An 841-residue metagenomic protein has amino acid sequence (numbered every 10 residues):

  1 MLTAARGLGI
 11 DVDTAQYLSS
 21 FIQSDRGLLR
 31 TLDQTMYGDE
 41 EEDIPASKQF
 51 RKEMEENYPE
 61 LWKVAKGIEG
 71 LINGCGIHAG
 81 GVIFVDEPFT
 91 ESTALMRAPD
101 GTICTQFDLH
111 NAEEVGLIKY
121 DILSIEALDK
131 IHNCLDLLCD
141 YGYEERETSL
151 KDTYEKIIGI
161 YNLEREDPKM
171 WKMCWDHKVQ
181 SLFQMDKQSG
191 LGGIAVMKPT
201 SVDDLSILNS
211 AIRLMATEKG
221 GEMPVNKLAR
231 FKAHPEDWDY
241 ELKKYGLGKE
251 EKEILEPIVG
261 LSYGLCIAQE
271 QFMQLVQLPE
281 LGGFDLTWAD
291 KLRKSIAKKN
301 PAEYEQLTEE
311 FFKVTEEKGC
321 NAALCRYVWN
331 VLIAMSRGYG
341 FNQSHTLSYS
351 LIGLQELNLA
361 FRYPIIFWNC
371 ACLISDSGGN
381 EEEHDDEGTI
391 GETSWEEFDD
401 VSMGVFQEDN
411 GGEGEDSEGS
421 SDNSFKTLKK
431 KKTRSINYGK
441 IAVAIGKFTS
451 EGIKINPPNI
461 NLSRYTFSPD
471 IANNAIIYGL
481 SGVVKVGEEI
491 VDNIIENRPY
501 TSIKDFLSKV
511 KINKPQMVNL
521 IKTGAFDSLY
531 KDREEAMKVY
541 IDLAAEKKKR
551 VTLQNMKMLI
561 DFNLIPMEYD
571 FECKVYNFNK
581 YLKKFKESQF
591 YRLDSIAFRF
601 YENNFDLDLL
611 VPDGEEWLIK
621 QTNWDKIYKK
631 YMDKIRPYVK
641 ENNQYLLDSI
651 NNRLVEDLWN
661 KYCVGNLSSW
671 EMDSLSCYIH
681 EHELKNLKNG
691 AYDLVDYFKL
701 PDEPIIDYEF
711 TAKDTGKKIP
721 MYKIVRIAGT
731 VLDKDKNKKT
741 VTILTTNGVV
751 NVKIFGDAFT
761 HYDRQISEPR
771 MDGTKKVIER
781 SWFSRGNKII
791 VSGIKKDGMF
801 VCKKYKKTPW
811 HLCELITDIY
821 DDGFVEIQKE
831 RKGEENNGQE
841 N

Functional and structural regions predicted by a protein language model:
M1-N841: Noncatalytic, beta-rich nucleic-acid-contacting surfaces in large DNA/RNA-processing enzymes
